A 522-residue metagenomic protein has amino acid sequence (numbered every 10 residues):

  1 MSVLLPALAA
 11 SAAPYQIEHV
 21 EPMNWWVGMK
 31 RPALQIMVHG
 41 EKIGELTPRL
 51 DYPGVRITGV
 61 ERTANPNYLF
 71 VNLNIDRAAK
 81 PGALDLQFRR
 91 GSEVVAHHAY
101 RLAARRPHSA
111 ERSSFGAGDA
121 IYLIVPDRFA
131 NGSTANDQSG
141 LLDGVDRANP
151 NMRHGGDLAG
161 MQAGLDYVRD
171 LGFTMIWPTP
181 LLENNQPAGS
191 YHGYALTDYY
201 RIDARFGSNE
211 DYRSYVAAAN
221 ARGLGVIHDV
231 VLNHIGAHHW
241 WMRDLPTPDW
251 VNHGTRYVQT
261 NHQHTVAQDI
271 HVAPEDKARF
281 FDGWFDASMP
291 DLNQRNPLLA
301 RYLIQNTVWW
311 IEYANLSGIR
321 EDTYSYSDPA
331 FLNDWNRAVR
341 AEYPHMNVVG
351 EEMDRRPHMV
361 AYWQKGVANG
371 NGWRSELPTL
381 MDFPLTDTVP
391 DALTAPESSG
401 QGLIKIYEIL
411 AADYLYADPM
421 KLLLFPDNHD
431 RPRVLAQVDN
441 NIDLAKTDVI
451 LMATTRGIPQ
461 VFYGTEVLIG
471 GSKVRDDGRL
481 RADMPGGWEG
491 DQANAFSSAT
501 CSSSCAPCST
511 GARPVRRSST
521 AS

Functional and structural regions predicted by a protein language model:
M1-A9: Bacterial N-terminal signal peptides
A13-E45, H98-P107, E111-R112: Beta-strand/beta-sandwich contexts
M29-S92: Immunoglobulin-like IPT/TIG beta-sandwich domains and homologous Ig-like subdomains
L102-L123, R128, G132: Low-complexity, Pro/Ser/Thr- and charge-rich linker/hinge segments at domain boundaries
D119, F129-V308, Y313, L332-E342 (+5 more regions): Substrate-binding/active-site clefts of carbohydrate-active enzymes
A120-Y122, I176-P178, V226-H228, I319 (+3 more regions): Hydrophobic faces of well-ordered beta-strands that scaffold small-molecule active sites in alpha/beta enzyme cores
F173, N315-L316, G457-I458: A structural motif
V216, H234, E312-A417, L422 (+3 more regions): Active-site-proximal helices and loops of the catalytic beta/alpha 8
